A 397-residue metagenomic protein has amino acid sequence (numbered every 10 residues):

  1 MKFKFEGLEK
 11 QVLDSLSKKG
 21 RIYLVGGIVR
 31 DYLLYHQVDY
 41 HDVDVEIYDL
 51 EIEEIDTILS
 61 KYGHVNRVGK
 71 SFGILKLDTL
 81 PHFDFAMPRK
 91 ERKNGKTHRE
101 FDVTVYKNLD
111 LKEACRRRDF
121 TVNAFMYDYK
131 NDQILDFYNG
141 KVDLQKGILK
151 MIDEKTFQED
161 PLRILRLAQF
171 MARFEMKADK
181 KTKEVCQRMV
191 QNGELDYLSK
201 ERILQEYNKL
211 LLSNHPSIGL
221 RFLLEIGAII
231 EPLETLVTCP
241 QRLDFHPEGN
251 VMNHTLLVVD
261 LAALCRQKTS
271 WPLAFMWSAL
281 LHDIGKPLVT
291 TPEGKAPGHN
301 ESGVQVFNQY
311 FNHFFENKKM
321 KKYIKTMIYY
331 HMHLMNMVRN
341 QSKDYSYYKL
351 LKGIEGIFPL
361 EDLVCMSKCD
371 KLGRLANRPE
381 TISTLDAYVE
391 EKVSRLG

Functional and structural regions predicted by a protein language model:
M1-G397: Catalytic cores of the polymerase beta-like nucleotidyltransferase superfamily and closely associated nucleotide
